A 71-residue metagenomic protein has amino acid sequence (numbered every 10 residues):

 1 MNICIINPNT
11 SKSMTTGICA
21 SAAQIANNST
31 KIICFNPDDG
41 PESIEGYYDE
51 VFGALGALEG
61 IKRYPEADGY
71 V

Functional and structural regions predicted by a protein language model:
M1-L55: N-terminal glycine-rich anion-binding loop in soluble enzyme alpha/beta folds
V51-V71: Glycine/small-residue-rich loop that forms an oxyanion/phosphate-binding "nest" at active or ligand-binding sites
